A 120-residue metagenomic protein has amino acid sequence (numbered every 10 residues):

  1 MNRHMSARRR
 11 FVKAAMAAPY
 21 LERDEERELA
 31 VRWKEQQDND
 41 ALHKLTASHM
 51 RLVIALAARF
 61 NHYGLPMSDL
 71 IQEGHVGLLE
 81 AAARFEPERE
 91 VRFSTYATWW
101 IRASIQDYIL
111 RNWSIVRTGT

Functional and structural regions predicted by a protein language model:
N2-T120: Alpha-helical promoter-recognition and RNA polymerase-docking modules of transcription initiation factors, dominated by
